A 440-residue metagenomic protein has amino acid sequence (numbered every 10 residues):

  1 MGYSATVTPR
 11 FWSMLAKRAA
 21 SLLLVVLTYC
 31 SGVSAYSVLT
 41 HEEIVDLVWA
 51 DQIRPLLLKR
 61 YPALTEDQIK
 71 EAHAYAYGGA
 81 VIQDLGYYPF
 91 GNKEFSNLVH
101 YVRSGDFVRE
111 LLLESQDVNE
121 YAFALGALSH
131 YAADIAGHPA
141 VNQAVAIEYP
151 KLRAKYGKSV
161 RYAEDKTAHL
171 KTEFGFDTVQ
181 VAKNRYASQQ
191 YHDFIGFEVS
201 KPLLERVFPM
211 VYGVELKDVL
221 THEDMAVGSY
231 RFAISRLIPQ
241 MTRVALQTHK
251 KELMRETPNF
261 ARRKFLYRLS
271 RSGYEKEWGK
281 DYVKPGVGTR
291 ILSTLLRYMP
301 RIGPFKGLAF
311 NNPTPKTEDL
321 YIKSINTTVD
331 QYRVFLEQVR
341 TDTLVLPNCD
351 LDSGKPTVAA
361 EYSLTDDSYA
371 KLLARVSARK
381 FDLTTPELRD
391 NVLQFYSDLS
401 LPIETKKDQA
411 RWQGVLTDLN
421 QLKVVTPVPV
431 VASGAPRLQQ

Functional and structural regions predicted by a protein language model:
G2-A20: Bacterial N-terminal signal peptides that target proteins for export
L24-T28: Hydrophobic core
C30-G32: N-terminal signal peptide c-region/cleavage motif recognized by signal peptidases
S34-A122, I135-D218, A233, Q247-K251 (+1 more regions): N-terminal, motif-rich segments that launch catalysis or mediate targeting to/interaction with membranes, typified by
A127, Y131-I135: Catalytic glutamate of the conserved HExxH
S129, T242, T257-P258: Mature extracellular/secreted ectodomains of secretory-pathway proteins
K217-M225: Ordered core of a single globular domain
V227-R236: Eukaryote-specific, cytoplasm-facing alpha-helical/coiled-coil scaffolding segments in long proteins
